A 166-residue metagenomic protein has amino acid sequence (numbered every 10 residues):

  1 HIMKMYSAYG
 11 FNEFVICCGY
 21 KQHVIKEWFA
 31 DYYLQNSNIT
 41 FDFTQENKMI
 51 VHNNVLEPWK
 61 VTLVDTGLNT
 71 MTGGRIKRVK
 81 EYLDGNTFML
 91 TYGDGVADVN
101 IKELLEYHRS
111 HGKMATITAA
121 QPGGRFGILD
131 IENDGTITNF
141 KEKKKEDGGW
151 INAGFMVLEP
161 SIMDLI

Functional and structural regions predicted by a protein language model:
H1-Y92, E103: Conserved N-terminal catalytic core of the sugar/cofactor nucleotidyltransferase
F29, A97-I166: Conserved core of the sugar-phosphate nucleotidyltransferase
